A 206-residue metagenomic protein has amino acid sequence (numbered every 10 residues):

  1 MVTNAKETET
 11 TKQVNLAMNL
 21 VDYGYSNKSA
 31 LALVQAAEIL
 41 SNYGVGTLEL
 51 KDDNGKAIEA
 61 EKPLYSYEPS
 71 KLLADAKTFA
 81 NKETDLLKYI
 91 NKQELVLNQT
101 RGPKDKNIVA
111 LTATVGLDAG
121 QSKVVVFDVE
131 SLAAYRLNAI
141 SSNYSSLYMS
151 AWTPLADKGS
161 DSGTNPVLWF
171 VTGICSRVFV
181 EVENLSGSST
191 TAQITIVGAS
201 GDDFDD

Functional and structural regions predicted by a protein language model:
M1-A17, V45-L48, D52, K82-P103 (+3 more regions): Intrinsic structural disorder
M1-T78: Alpha-helical, heptad-rich or low-complexity scaffold/stalk segments that mediate oligomerization or tethering
Y23-Y25, Y43, Y65-Y67, Y89 (+4 more regions): Sequence-level detector for tyrosine residue identity
E49-D52, P154, V197-G198: Short, charged/polar low-complexity linear motifs in solvent-exposed/disordered segments
E61-E130, S200-D206: Non-catalytic extracellular/lumenal accessory regions of secreted precursors
G116-R177, E181-G187: Acidic, Ser/Thr/Pro-rich low-complexity intrinsically disordered segments
G187-D206: Edge beta-strands of jelly-roll/beta-sandwich modules across compartments, strongly enriched in secreted/luminal
